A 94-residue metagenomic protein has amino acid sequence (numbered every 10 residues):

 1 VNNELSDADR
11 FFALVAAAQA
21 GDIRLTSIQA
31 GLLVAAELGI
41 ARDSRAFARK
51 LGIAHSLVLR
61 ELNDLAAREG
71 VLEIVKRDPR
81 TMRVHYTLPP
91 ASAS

Functional and structural regions predicted by a protein language model:
N3-G31: Short alpha-helical segments that sit at the start of domains
N3-L5, F12, L62, R77-M82: Short, structured secondary-structure boundary patches
A18-T26, D43, E73-S94: Short, cationic-aromatic polyanion-contact patches
L25-I40, R45, R49: Short amphipathic alpha-helical interface segments
A46-F47, L59, K76-R77: Short loop/turn and capping residues at structural boundaries
I53-R68: Short amphipathic alpha-helical interaction segments
